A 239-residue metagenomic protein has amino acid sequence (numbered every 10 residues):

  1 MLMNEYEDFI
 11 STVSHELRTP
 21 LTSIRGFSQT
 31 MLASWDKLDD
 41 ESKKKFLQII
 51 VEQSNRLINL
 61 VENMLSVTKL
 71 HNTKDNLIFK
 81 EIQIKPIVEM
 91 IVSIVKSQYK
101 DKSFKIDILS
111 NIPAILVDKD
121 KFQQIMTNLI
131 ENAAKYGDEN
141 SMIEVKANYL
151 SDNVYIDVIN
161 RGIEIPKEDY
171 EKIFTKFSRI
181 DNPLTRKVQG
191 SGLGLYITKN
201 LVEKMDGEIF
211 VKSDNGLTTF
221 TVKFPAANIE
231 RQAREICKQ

Functional and structural regions predicted by a protein language model:
M1-M31: Primarily the dimerization/phosphotransfer
E52-L57: Short alpha-helical segment of the dimerization/phosphotransfer core of two-component systems
T68-F79: Helix-loop junction within the histidine kinase core
I78-E81, S103-P113: Conserved catalytic submotifs in the C-terminal HATPase_c
A133-A134: Short helix-loop "hinge" at the ATP-lid/N-box region of the Bergerat-fold HATPase_c
I165-R179: Short conserved segment of the HATPase_c
